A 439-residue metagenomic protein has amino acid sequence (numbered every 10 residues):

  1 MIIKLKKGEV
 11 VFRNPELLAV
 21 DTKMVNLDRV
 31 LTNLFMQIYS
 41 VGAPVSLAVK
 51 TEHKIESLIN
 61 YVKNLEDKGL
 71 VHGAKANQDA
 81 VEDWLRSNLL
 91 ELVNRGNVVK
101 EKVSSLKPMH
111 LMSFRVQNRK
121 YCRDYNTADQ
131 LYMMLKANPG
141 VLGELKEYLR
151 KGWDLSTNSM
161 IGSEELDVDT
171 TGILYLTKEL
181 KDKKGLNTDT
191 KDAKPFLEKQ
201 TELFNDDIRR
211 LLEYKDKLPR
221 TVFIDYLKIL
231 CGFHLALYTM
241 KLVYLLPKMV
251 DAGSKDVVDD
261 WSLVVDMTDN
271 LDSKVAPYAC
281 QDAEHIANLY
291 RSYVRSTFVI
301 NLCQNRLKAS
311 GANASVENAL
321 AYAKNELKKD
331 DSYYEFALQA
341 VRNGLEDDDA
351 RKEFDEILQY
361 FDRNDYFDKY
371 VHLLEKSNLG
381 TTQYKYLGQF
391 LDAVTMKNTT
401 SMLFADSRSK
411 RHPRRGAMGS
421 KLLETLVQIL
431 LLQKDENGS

Functional and structural regions predicted by a protein language model:
M1-R123: Charged, amphipathic alpha-helical stretches
T22-R29, S46-E56, H72, A76-A80 (+14 more regions): Alpha-helix boundary/N-cap detector
V30-Q37, K54-L65, A80-W84, N88-L92 (+20 more regions): Charge-rich, solvent-exposed alpha-helical interaction surfaces
Q37, V41-P44, Y61-H72, S87 (+23 more regions): Surface-exposed polar/charged interaction patches
S87-D256: Long, mid-chain structured domain cores
I224-Q359: Long, internal scaffold/assembly segments composed of regular secondary structure
R342-V427: Long, low-complexity, charged/polar intrinsically disordered regions in eukaryotic proteins
T425-S439: C-terminal structured domain segments
